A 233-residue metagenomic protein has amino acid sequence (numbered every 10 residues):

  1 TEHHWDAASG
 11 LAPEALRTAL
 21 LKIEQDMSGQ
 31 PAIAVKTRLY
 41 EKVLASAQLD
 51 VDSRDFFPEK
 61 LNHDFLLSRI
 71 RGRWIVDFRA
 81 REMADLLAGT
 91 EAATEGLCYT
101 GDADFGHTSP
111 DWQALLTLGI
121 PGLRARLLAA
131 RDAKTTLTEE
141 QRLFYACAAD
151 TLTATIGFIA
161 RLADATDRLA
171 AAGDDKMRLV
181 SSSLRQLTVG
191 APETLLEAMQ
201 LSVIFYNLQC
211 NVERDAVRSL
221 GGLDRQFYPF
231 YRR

Functional and structural regions predicted by a protein language model:
T1-R131, T135: Long, non-catalytic protein-protein interaction scaffolds
R124-R233: Structured, charged N-terminal subsegments at the starts of enzyme catalytic cores and at intra-chain domain/subunit
